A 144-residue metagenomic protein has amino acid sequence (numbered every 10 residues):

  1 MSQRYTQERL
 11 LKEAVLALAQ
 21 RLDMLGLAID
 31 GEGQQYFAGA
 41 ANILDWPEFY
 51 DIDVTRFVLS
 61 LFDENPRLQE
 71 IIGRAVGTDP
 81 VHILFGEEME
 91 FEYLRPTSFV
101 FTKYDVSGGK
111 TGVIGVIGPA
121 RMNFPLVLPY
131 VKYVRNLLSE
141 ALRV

Functional and structural regions predicted by a protein language model:
M1-V144: Intrinsically disordered, acidic Ser/Thr/Pro-rich low-complexity regulatory segments
